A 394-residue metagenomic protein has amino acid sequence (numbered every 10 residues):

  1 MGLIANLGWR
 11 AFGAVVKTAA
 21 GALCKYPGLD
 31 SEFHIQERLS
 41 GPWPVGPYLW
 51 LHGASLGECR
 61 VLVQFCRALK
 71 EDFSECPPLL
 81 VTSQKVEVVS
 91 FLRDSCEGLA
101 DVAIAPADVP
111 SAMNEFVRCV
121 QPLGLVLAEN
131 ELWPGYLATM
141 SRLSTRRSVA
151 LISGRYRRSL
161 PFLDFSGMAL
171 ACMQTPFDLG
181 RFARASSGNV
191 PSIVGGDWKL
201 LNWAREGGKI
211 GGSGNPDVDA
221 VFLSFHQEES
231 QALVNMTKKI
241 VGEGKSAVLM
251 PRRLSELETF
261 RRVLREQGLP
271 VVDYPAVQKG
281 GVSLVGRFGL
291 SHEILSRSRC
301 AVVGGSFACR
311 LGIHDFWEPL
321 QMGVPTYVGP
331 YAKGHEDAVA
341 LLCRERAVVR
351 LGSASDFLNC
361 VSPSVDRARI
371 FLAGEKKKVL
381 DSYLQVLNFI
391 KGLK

Functional and structural regions predicted by a protein language model:
M1-I35: A transmembrane-helix-recognition feature enriched in membrane-embedded lipid enzymes and envelope glyco-/phospholipid
G21, K25-N202, G207, V221-S230 (+2 more regions): Active-site and donor-binding regions of nucleotide-sugar-utilizing enzymes
L92, C96-I104, R261-G286: Nucleotide-activated donor-binding/catalytic signature segment of Leloir-type glycosyltransferases, i.e., the conserved
D101-A105, M173, G286, R346-A354: Short acidic-hydrophobic, aromatic-tinged amphipathic segments that line or gate anion-handling sites
V120-G124, G281-R310: Acidic donor-binding loop of glycosyltransferase active sites
Y136, E229, L290, H314-D315 (+1 more regions): Conserved sugar-transfer catalytic core signal across GT-A, GT-B, and GT-C glycosyltransferases
G167-M168, S296-A373: Catalytic binding pocket for nucleotide-activated donors in carbohydrate/polymer assembly enzymes
E375-K394: C-terminal alpha-helical cap of glycosyltransferases
